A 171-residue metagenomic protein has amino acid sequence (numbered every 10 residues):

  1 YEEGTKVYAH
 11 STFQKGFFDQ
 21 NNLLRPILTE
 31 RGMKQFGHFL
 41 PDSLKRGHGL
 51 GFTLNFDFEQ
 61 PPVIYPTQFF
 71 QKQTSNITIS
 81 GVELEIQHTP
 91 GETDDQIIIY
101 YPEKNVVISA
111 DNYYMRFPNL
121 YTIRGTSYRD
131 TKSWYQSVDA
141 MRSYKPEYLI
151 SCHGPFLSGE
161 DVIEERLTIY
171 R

Functional and structural regions predicted by a protein language model:
Y1-N21, P26: Hydrophobic or amphipathic alpha-helical targeting/insertion segments
T5, T67, E147: Conserved acidic residues
T5-Y8, E30-R31, Y170-R171: Short, structured secondary-structure boundary patches
K15, Q68, N119: Flexible, active-site-adjacent loop/turn segments at secondary-structure boundaries
F18-H88, S133-V138, R142: Metallo-beta-lactamase
N76-T78, E83-Y170: Metallo-beta-lactamase
